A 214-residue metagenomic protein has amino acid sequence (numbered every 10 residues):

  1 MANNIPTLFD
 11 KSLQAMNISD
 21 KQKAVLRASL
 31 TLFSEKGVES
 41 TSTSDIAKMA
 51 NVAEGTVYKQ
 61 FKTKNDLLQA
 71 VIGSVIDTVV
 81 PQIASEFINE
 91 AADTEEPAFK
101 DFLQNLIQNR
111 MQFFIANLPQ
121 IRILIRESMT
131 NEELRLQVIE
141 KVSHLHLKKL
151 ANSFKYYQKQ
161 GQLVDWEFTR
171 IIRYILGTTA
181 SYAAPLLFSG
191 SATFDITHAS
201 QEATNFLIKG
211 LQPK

Functional and structural regions predicted by a protein language model:
M1-D20, F87-E90: N-terminal intrinsically disordered/low-complexity leader segments
S19-R27, E39-S40, Q60-I88, A92 (+1 more regions): An amphipathic alpha-helix adjacent to DNA-recognition modules
L32-D66, A70: Helix-turn-helix
A70, S85-A116, I172: Hydrophobic alpha-helical connector segments
I76-P81, K100-R126, A180: Helical hydrophobic small-molecule/effector-binding pocket
I83-A92, F113-L134, A184-L187: Amphipathic alpha-helical segments used for helix-helix packing
Q112-A116, R122-I125, E133-K159, T169-R170: Amphipathic alpha-helical packing segments from all-alpha helical-bundle domains
L136, Q158-N205: Hydrophobic/aromatic-rich alpha-helical bundle segments in the mid-to-C-terminal region
